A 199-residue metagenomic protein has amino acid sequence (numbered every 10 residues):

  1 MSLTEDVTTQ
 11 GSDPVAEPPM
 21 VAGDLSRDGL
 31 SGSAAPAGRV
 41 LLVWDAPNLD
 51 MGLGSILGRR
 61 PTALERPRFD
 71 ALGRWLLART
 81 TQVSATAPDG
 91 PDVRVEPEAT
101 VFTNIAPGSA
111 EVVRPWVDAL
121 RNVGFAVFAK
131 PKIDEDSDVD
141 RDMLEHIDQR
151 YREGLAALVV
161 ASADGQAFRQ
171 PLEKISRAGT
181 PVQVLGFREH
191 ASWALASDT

Functional and structural regions predicted by a protein language model:
S2-S137: Domain-level signal for Mg2+-assisted phosphodiester chemistry and nucleotide/NA-binding surfaces in nucleic-acid
S109-T199: Nuclease catalytic cores that cleave nucleic-acid phosphodiester bonds, predominantly acidic two-metal-ion
